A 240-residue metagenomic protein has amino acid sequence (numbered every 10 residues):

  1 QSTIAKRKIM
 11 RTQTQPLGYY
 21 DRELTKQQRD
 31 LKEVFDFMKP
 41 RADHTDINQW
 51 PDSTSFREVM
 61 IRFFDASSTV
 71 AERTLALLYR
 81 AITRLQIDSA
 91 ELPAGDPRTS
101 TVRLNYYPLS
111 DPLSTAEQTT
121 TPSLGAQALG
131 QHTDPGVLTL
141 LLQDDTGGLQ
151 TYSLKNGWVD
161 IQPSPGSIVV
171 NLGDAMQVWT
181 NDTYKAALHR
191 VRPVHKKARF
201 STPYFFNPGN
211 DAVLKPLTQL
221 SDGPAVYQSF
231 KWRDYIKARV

Functional and structural regions predicted by a protein language model:
Q1-V240: Peripheral, non-catalytic segments flanking oxidoreductase cores
